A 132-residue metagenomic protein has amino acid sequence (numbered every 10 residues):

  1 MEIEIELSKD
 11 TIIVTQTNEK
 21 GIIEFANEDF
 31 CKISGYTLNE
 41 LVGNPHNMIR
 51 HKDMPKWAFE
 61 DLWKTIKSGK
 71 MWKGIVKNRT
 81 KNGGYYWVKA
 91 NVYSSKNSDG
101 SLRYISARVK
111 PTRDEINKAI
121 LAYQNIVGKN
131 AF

Functional and structural regions predicted by a protein language model:
V14, I23-E24: Conserved hydrophobic beta-strand signature of PAS-family and PAS-like sensory domains
F30-L41: PAS/PAS-like sensory domain cap-loop motif
V42-D53: PAS-family sensory/regulatory domains
D53-K77: Terminal output helix/cap of sensory domains in signal transduction proteins
K64, K77-N82, K96-N97: PAS-family sensory domains
K73, K77, N82, W87-A90 (+1 more regions): PAS/PAC sensory module
N91-A119: Short loop/turn elements at sensory-signaling interfaces that couple input to output
